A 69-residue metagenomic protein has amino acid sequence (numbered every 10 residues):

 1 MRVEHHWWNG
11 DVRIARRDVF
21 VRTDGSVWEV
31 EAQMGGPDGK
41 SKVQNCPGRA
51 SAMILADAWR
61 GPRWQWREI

Functional and structural regions predicted by a protein language model:
M1-E29: Short N-terminal "domain-start" leader segments that mark the transition from disordered tails or signal peptides into
V3-H5, M53, W64-W66: Hydrophobic transmembrane signal anchors and adjacent membrane-proximal interface regions, especially in viral
S26-W28, K42, I69: Low-complexity, Ser/Thr/Pro-rich intrinsically disordered linker/stalk segments at domain junctions
S26-W28, R49-W59: Short, surface-exposed linear segments at secondary-structure transitions and domain or protein termini
M34-S51, Q65: A short, exposed loop/beta-hairpin motif centered on an aromatic-Gly-Thr core
A58-I69: Short arginine-rich
